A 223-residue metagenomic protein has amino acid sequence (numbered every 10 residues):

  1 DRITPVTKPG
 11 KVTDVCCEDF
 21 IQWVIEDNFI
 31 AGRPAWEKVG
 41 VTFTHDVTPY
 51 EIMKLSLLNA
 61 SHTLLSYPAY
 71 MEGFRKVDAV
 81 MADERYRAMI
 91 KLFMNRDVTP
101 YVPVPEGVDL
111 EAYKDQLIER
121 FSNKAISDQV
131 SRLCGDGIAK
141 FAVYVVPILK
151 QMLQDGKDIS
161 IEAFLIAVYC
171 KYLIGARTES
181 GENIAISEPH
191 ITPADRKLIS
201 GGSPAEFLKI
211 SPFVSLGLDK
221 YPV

Functional and structural regions predicted by a protein language model:
D1-V223: Substrate/ligand-engaging "lid" and interaction regions
